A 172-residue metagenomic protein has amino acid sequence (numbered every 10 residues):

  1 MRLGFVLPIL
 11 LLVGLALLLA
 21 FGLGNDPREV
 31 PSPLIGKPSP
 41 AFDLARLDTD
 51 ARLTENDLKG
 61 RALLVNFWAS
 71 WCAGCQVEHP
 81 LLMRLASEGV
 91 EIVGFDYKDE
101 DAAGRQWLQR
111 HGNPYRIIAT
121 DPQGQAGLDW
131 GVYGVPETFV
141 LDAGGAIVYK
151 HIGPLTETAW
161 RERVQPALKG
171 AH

Functional and structural regions predicted by a protein language model:
M1-A45, H172: N-terminal targeting signals for export/organelle localization
F5, Q109-P114, D121-H172: Thiol/disulfide oxidoreductase modules built on the thioredoxin-like
G24-N25, L44-A51, I118-D121: Short gly/ser/thr-rich secondary-structure transition/capping motifs
P40-D43, W68, V93, L128: Conserved Rossmann-like nucleotide-binding pocket used by diverse enzymes that bind dinucleotide cofactors
F42-L64: A short beta-strand-turn-helix
R61-L63, F67-W71, G134: Short pre-active-site segment immediately N-terminal to redox-active cysteine/selenocysteine motifs in thiol-based
Q76-G112, P122-L128: Structural microenvironment flanking redox-active thiols in thiol-disulfide oxidoreductases
